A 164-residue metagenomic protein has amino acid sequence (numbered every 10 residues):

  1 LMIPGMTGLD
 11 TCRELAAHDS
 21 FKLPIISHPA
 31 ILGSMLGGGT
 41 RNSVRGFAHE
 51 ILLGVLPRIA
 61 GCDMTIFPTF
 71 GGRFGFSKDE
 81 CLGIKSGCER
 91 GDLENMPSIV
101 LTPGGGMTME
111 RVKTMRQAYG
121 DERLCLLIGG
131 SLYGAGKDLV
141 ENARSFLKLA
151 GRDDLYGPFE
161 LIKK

Functional and structural regions predicted by a protein language model:
L1-L127: Catalytic alpha/beta core domains of metabolic enzymes, predominantly
G39-T40, K137-L139: Short, solvent-exposed loop/turn segments at secondary-structure boundaries
V55, D138-K164: Extended, intrinsically disordered, low-complexity segments
E110, A135-G136: Surface-exposed loop/turn and secondary-structure junction residues enriched for glycine/proline
G130-G134: A short, acidic, flexible beta-alpha connecting loop/helix-capping segment that sits on the rim of active
